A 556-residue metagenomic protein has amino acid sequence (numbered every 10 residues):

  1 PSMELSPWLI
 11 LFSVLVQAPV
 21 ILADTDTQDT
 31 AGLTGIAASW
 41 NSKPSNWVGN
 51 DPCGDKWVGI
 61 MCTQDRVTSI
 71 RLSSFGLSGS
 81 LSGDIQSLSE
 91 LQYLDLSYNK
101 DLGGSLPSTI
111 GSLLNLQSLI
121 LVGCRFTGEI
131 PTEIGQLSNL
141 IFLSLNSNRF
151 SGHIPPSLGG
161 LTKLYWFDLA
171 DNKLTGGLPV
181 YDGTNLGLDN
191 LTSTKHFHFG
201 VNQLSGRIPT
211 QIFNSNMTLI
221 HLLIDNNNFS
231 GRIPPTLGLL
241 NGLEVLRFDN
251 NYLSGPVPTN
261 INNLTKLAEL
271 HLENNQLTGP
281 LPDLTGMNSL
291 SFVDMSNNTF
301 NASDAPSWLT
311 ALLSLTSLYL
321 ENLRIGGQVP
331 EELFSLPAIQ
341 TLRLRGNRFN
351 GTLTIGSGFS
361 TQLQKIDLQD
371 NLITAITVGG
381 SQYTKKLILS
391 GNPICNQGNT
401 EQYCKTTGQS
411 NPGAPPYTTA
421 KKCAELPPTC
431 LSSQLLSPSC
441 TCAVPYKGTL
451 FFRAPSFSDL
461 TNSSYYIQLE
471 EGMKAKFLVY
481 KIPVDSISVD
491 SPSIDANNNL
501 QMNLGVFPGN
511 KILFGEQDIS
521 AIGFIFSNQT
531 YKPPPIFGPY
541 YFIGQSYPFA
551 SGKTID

Functional and structural regions predicted by a protein language model:
P1-D556: Plant-biased, solvent-exposed loop and capping regions within N-terminal extracellular ligand-binding ectodomains
